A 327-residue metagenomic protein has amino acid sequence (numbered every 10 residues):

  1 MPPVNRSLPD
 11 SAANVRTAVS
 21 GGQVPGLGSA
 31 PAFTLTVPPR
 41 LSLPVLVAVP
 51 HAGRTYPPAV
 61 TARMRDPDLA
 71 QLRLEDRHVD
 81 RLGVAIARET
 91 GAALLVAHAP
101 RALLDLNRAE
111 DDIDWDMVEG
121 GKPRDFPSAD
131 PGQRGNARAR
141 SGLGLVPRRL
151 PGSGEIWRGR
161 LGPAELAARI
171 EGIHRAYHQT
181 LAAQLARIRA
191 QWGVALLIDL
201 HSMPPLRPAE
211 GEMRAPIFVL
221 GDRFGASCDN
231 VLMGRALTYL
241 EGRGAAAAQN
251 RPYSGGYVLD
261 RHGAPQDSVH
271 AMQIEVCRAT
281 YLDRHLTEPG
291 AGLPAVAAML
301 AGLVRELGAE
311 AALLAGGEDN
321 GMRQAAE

Functional and structural regions predicted by a protein language model:
P2-L197, S202-M272, V276-E327: N-terminal catalytic or cofactor-binding beta/alpha core of small enzyme domains
